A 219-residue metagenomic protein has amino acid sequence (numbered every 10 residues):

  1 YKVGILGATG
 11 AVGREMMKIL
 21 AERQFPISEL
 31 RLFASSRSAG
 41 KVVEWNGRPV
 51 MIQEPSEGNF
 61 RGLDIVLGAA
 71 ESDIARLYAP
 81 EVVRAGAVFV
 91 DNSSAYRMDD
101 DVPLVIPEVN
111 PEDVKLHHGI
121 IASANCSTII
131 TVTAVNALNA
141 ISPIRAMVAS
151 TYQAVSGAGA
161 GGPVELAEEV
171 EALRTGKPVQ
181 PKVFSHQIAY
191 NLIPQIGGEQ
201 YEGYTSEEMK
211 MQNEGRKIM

Functional and structural regions predicted by a protein language model:
Y1-I188, G203: N-terminal Rossmann-like NAD(P) cofactor-binding subdomain of oxidoreductases, focused on the glycine-rich
A189-M219: Oxyanion-binding "anion nests"
